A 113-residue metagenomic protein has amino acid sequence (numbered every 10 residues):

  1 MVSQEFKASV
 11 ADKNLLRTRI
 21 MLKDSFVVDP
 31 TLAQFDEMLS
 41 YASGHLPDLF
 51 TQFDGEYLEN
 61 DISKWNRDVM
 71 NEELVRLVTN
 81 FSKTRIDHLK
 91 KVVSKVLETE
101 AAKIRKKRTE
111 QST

Functional and structural regions predicted by a protein language model:
S3, R19-T51: Short, charge-rich amphipathic alpha-helical segments embedded in non-transmembrane helical bundles/solenoids
L15-L16: TPR-repeat structural position
D36-M38, F50-E56, N71-E72, K107-E110: Short, charged low-complexity intrinsically disordered segments located at boundaries of structured domains
S43-W65: Alpha-helical linker/edge segments of TPR/alpha-solenoid repeat scaffolds and analogous pre-/post-domain helices
V69, E73-L77: Charge-dense, extended regions
K83-T113: Eukaryotic intrinsically disordered, low-complexity regions
